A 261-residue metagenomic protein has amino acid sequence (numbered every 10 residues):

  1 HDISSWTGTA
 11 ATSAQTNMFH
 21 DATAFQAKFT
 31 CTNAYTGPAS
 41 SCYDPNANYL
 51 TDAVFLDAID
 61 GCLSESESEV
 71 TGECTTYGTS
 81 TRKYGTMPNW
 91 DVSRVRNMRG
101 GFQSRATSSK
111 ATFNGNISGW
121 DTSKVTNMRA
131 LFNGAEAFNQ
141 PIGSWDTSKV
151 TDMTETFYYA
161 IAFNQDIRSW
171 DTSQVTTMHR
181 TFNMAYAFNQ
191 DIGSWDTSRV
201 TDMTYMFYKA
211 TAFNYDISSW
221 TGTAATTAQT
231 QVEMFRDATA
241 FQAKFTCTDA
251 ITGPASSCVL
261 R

Functional and structural regions predicted by a protein language model:
H1-R261: Negatively charged
